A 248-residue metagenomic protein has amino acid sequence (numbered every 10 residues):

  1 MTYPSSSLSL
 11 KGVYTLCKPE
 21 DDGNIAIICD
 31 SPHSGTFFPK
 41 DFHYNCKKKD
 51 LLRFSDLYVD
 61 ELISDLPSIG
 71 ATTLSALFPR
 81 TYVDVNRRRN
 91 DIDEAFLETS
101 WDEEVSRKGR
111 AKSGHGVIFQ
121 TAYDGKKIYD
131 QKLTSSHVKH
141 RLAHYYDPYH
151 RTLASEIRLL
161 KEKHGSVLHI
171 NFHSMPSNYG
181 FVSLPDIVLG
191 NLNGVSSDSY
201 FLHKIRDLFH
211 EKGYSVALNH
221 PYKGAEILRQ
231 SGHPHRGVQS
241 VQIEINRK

Functional and structural regions predicted by a protein language model:
M1-H169, M175-K248: N-terminal catalytic or cofactor-binding beta/alpha core of small enzyme domains
